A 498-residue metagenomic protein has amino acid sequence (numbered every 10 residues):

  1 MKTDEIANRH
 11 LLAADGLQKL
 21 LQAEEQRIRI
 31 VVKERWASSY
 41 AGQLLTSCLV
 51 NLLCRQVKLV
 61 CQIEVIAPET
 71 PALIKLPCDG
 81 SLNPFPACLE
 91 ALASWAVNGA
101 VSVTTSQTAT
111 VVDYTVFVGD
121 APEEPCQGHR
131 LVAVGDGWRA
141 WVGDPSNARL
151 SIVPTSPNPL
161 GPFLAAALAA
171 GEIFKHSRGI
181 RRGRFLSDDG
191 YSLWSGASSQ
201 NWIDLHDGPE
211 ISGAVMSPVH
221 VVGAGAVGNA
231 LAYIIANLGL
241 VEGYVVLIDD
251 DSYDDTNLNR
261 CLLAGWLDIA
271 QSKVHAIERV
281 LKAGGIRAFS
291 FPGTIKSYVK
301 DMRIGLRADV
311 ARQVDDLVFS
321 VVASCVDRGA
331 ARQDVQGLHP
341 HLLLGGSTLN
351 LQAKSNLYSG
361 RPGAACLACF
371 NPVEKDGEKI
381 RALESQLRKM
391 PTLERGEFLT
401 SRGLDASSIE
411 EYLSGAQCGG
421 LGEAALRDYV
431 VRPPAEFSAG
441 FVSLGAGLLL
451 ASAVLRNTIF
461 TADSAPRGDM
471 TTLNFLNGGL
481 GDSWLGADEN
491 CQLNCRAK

Functional and structural regions predicted by a protein language model:
M1-S38, R55-K58, R182-E242, S252 (+2 more regions): Phosphate-binding loop/pocket of nucleotide- and phosphate-handling active sites
M1-T46, L52-K58, S81-P218: Glycine/serine-rich phosphate-binding loop and adjoining beta1-alpha1 elements at the start of nucleotide-handling
V57-G99, Y244-F289: Glycine-rich phosphate-binding loop and adjoining beta1-alpha1-beta2 segment of Rossmann-like nucleotide-binding folds
V103-T105, S290-T294: Short loop/edge segments at beta-strand edges and connector loops that shape dinucleotide/nucleotide cofactor-binding
D113-D144, V321-P362, C366: ADP-ribose/adenylate-binding Rossmann-like module
S146-S192, K354, R361-F475: Adenosine-phosphate binding glycine-rich loop
N237-L240, R307, V314-D316, A331-L344: Short, surface-exposed basic-aromatic patches at helix termini and helix-loop junctions that form
P292-D301, L306-A311: Conserved SAM/SAH-binding loop
